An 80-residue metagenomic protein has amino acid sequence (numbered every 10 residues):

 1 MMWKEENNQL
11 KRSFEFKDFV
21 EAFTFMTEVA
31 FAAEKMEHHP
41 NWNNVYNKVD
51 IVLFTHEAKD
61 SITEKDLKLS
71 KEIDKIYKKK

Functional and structural regions predicted by a protein language model:
M1-Q9: Short aromatic-glycine-(Arg/Gly/Cys) micro-motifs in beta-strand/loop hairpins
N7, N44-K48: Short Gly/Ser/Thr- and Asp/Glu-enriched loop/turn motifs at secondary-structure junctions
L10-K17: Short, well-ordered beta-strand elements within core beta-sheets of diverse protein domains
F19-V20, A32, E57: Short, charged/polar surface micro-motifs in flexible loops or helix N-caps
V20-T24, S61-I62: Short, conserved charged micro-motifs
T24-A30: Short amphipathic alpha-helix segments
K35-V45, K75-K80: A short N-terminal helical cap/helix-turn-helix that marks the beginning of AMP-binding/adenylate-forming
I51-K80: C-terminal structural segments of small proteins and small subunits
